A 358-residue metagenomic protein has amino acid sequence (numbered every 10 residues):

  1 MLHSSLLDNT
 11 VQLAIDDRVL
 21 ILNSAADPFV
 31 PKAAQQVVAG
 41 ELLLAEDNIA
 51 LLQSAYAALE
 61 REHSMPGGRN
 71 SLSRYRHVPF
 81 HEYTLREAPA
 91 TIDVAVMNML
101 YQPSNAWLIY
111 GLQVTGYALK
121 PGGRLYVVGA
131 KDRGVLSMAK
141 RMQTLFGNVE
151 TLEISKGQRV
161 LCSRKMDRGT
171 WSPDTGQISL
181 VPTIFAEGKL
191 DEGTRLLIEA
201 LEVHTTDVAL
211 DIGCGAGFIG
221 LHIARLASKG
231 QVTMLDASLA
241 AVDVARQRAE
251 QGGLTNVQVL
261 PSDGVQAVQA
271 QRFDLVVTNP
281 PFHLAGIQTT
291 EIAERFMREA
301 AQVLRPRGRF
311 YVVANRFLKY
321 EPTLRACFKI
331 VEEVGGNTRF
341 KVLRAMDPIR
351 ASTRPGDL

Functional and structural regions predicted by a protein language model:
M1-R76, E192-T278: Conserved SAM/SAH cofactor-binding pocket of Class I
L2-L6, T151-V208, G215: SAM-dependent Rossmann-like transferase core, predominantly class I methyltransferases with a strong bias toward
D47, A130, D236-A241, I292 (+1 more regions): Short beta->alpha hinge that forms the Motif I/post-I loop of the SAM-binding pocket
V94-N105, I212-A216, F273-I287, A300: Conserved proline-anchored active-site loop of SAM-dependent methyltransferases that bridges a beta-strand
Q102, A106-T175: N-terminal auxiliary segments of SAM/dcSAM-dependent transferases
I109-P121, A293-P306: A short glycine-rich, Lys/Arg-flanked "PGG" loop and its adjoining helix->strand segment in the class I
G123, G230, G308: Glycine-centered, small-residue-biased loops immediately flanking beta-strands in adenine/cofactor-binding cores
R159-G176, K329, G336-L358: Core SAM-dependent methyltransferase catalytic element
